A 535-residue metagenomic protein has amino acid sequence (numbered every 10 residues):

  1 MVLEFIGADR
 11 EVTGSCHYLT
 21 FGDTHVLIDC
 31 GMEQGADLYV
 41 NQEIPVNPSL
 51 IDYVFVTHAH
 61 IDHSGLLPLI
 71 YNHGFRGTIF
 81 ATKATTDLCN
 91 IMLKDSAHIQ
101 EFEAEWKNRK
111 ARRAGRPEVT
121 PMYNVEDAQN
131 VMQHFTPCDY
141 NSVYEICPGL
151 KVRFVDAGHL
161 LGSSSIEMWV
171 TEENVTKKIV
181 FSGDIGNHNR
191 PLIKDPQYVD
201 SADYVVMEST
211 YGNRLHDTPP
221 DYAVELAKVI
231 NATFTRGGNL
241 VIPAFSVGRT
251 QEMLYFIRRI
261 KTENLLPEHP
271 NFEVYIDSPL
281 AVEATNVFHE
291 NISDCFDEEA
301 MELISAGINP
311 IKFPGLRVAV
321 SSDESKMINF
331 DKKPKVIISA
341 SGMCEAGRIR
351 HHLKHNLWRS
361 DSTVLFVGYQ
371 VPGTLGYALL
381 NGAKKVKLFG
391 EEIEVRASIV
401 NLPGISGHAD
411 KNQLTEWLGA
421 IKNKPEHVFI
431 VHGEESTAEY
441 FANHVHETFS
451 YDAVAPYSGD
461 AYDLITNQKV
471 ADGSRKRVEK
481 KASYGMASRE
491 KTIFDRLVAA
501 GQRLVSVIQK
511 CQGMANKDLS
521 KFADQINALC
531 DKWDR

Functional and structural regions predicted by a protein language model:
M1-F55, H60, S64, L69-E252 (+2 more regions): His/Asp/Glu-rich metal-coordinating catalytic cores of metallo-dependent phosphodiesterases/hydrolases acting on
D52, D203, K335, S362 (+1 more regions): Conserved acidic residues
L150-F154, V287-C295, T415-E416, I465-V478: Short, surface-exposed amphipathic charged segments that create phosphate/polyanion-binding patches used for binding
P191-V206, I292-E299, Q370-R396: Short, compositionally biased "basic patch" segments
V229-L375, V386-K387, K422, T437 (+3 more regions): Hard-cation-handling environments
R359, E434-E479: C-terminal, active-site-flanking charged/polar segments
K387-L418: Generic long, charged, amphipathic alpha-helical segments
G459-K521: Charged, amphipathic alpha-helical linkers/stalks
